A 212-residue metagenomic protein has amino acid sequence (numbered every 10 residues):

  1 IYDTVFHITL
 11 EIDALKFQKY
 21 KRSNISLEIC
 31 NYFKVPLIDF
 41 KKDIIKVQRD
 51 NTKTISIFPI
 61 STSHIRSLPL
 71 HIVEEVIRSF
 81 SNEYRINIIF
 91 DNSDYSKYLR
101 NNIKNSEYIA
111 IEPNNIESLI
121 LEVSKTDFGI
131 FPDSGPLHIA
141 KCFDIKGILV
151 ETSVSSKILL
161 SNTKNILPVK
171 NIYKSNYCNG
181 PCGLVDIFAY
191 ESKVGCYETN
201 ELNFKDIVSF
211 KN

Functional and structural regions predicted by a protein language model:
I1-N212: Catalytic machinery of carbohydrate-active enzymes, primarily nucleotide-sugar-dependent glycosyltransferases
